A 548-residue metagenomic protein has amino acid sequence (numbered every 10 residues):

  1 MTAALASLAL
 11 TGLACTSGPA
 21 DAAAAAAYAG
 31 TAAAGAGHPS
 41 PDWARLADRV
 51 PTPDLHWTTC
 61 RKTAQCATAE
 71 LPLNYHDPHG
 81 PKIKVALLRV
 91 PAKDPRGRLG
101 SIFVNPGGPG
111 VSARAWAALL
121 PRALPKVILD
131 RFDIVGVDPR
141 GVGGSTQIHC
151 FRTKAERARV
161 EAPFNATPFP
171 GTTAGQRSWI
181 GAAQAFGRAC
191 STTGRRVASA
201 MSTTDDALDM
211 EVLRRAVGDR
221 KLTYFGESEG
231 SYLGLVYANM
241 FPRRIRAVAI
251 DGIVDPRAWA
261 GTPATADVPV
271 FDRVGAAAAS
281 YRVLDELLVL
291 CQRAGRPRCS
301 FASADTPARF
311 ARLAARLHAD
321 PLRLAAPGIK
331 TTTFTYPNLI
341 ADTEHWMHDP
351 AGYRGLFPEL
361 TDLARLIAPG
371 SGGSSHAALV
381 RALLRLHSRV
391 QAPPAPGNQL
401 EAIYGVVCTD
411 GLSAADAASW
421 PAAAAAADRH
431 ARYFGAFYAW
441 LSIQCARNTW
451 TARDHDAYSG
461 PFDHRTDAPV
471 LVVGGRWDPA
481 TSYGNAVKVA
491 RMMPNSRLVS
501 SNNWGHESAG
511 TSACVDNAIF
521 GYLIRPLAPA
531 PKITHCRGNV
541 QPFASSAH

Functional and structural regions predicted by a protein language model:
T2-A3, C15-G175, P307-A308, A452-H455 (+2 more regions): Catalytic-loop region of hydrolases
S112, L208, G226-A238: Glycine-rich nucleophile elbow surrounding the catalytic serine of serine-hydrolase chemistry
H149-C150, K154-P163, F241-D305, T343-H345 (+3 more regions): A catalytic-pocket lid/entrance helix-loop region that shapes and gates access to the active site across common
V160, P307-A468, T511: Alpha/beta-hydrolase fold active-site neighborhood
T192-R196, A207-K221: Conserved acidic catalytic loop of the alpha/beta-hydrolase fold
L471-W477: Conserved strand-to-loop "acid loop" that flanks and positions the catalytic carboxylate
P479-G484: Conserved alpha/beta-hydrolase "acid-adjacent" motif
N502-S508: Histidine-bearing beta->alpha loop at or near hydrolase active sites
